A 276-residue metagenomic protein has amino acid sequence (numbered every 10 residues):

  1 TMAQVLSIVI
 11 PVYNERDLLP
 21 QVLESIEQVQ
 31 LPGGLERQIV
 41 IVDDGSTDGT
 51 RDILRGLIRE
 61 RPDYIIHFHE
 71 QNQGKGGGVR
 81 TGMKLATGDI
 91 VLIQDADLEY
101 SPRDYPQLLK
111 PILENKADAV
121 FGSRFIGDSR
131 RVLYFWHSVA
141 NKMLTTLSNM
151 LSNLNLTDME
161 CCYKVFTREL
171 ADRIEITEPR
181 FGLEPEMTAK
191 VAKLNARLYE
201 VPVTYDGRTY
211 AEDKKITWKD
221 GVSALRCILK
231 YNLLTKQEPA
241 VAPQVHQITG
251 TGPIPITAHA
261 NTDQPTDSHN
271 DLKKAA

Functional and structural regions predicted by a protein language model:
T1-Q28, G34: N-proximal low-complexity "stem/linker" segments adjacent to membrane-targeting elements
T1-V5, L151-N153, I176-A276: Hydrophobic helical membrane-anchoring modules
E15-L18, S46, K75, S101: Donor nucleotide-sugar binding loop of glycosyltransferases
V22, T50, V79, R103-Y105 (+1 more regions): Acidic donor-diphosphate engagement hotspot in glycosyltransferases and nucleotidyltransferases that stabilizes
R37-V40, R51-L85: Conserved donor nucleotide-binding strand/loop of the catalytic core
D43-D52, L98: A conserved acidic beta->alpha catalytic loop
H69-L85, I90, P102-F181, R208-K219 (+1 more regions): Acceptor/aglycone-binding surface of glycosyltransferases and processive sugar-polymer synthases
